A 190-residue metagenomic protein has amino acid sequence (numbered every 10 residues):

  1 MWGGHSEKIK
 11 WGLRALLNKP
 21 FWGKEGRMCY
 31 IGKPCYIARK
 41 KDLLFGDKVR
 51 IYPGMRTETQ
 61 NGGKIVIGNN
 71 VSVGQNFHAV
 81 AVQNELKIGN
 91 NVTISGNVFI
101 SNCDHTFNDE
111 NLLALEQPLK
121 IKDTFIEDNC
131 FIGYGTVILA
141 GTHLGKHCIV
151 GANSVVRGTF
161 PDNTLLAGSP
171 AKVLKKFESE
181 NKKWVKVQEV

Functional and structural regions predicted by a protein language model:
M1-D42, V190: Extended, small-residue-rich solenoid/repeat segments and analogous flexible loops that form exposed scaffolds
R39-F45, I51-H143, S169, F177-E178 (+1 more regions): Flexible, glycine/small-residue-enriched loop-and-beta-strand segment within the central core of proteins
T93, C148-I149: Short alpha-helix at the nucleotide-sugar/activated-sugar donor binding site of glycosyltransferases and closely
T142, N153-S154, T164, S169: Short beta-to-alpha loop/turn elements within the nucleotide-binding domains of ABC transporters
G145-C148, P161-N163: Conserved catalytic segment of ABC-fold P-loop ATPases
G158, K175: Short helix N-cap motif at coil->helix boundaries in the Bergerat
W184-V190: Acidic/histidine-enriched, glycine/proline-rich intrinsically disordered or flexible terminal extensions
